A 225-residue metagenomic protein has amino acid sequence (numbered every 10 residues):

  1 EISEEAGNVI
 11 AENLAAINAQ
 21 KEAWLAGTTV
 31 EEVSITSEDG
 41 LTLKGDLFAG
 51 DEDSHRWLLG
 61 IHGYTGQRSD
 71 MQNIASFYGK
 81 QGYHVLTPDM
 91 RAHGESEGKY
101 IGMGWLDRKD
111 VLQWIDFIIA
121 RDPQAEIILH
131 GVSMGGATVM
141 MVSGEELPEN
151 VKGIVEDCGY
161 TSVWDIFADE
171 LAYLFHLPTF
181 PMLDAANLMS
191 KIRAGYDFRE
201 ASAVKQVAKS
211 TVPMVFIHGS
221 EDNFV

Functional and structural regions predicted by a protein language model:
E1-T36: An N-terminal hydrophobic leader/cap segment in hydrolases
S3, M141-D197, K205: Hydrolase active-site cap/lid region
E38-A49: A short loop-to-beta-strand scaffold at the N-terminal edge of the catalytic core in hydrolase folds
H55-G63: Short beta-strand element of the alpha/beta-hydrolase
A75-E97: Conserved alpha/beta-hydrolase
I101-D122: Alpha/beta-hydrolase active-site loop
D122-S133: Alpha/beta-hydrolase fold nucleophile elbow
K209-T211, F216-H218, D222: Short beta-strand/loop motif that positions the catalytic acidic residue of the alpha/beta-hydrolase fold
